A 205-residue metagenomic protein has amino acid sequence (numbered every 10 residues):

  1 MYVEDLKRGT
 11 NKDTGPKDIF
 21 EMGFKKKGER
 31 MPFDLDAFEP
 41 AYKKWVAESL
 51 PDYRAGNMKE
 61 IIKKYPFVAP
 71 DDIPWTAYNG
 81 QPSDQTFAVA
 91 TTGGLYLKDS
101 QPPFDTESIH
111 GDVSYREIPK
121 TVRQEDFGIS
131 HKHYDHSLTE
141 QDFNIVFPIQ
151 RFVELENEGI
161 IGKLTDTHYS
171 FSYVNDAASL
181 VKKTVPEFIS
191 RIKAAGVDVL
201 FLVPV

Functional and structural regions predicted by a protein language model:
Y2, G9, D13-V205: Metallocofactor- and cofactor-centric catalytic cores in central/energy metabolism, strongly enriched
